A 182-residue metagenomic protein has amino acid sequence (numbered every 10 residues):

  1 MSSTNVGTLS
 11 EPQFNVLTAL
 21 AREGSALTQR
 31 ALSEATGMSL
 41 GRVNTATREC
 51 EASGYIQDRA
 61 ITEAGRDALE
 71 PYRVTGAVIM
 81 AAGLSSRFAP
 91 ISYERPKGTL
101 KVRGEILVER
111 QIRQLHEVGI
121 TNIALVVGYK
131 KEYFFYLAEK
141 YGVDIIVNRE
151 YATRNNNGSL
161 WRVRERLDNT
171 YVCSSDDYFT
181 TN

Functional and structural regions predicted by a protein language model:
T4-P12, T28, R59-R73: Short, cationic-aromatic polyanion-contact patches
V6-M38: Short amphipathic alpha-helical interface segments
G37-E49: Short amphipathic alpha-helical interaction segments
R48-A52, E139: Residue-level detection of the helix-turn-helix DNA-binding "recognition helix"
E51-A60: A short, conserved structural fragment
I56, V108, D176: Residue-level signal for inorganic ion chemistry
D67-E132: N-terminal glycine-rich phosphate-binding loop and ensuing alpha1 helix
F135-N182: Conserved beta-loop-beta/alpha segment of the NTase-like Rossmann-fold superfamily that binds/positions NTPs
